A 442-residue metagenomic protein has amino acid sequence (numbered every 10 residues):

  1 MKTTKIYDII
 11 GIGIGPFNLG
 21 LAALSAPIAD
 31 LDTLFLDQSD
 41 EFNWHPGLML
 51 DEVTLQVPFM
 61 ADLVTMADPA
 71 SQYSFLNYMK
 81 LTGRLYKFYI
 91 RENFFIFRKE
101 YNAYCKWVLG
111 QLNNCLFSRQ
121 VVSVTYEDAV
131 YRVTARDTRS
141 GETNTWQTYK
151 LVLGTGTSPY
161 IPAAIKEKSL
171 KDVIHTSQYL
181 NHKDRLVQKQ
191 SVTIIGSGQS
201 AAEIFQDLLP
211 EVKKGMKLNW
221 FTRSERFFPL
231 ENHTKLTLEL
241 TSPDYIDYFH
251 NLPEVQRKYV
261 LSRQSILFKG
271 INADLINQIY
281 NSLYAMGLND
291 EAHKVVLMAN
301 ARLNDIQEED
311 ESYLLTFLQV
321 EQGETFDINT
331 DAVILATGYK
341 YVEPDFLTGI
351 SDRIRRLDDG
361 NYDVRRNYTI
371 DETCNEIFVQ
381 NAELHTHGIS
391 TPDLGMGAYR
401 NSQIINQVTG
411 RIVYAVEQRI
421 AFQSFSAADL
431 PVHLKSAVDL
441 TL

Functional and structural regions predicted by a protein language model:
M1-D40, W44-P46, F88-Q199, E203-L442: Flavin (primarily FAD) cofactor-binding/catalytic cores of flavoenzymes
W44-L48, Q56-M79: Redox-cofactor-proximal catalytic regions of oxidoreductases
M66-K99: A conserved beta-strand/loop capping segment in the N-terminal third of enzymes that catalyze redox or closely related
